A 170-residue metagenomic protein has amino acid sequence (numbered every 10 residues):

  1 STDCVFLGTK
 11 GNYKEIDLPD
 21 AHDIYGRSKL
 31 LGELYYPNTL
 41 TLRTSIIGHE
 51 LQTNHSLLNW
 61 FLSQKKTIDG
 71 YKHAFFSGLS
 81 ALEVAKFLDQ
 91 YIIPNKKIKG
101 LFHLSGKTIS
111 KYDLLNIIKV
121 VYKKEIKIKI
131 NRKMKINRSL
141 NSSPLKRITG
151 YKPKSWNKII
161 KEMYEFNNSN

Functional and structural regions predicted by a protein language model:
D3, T44-S45, K107: Proline-glycine-enriched beta-turn/loop adjacent to the NAD(P) cofactor-binding site in Rossmann-like oxidoreductases
D3-D23: Active-site "gating" loop of Rossmann-like NAD(P)-dependent oxidoreductase/epimerase domains
H22-D23, L34-G78, L82-E83, Q90: NAD(P)-dependent short-chain dehydrogenase/reductase
G70-F75, G100-I109, I148: Glycine-rich Rossmann NAD(P)(H)-binding loop
F76-L79, G106-I109, L140, Y151-K154: Residue-level signal for the nucleotide or nucleotide-sugar donor/cofactor binding architecture
F87-Q90, P94-S142: Mid/C-terminal beta-alpha module of Rossmann-like enzyme folds, strongest in SDR-family dehydrogenases/epimerases
S155-N170: Amphipathic terminal alpha-helices
